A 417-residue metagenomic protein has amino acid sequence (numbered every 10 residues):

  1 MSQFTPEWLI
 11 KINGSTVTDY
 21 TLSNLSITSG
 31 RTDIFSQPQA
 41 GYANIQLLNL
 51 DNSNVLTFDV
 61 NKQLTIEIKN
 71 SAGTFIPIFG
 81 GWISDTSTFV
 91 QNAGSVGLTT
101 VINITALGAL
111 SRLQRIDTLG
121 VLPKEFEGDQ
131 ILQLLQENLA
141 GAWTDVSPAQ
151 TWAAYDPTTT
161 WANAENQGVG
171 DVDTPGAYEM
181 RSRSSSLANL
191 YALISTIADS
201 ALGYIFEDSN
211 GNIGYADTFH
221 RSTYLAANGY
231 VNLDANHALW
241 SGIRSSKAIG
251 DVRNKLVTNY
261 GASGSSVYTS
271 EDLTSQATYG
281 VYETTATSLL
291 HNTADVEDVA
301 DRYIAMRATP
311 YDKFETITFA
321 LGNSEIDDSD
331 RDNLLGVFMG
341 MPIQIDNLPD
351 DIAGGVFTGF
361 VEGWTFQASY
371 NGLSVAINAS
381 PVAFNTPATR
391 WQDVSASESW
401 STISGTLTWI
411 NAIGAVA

Functional and structural regions predicted by a protein language model:
M1-D129, G372: Beta-strand-rich assembly/attachment modules of structural machines
M1-T18, P123-E125, L132, A192-T358 (+2 more regions): Acidic, small/polar-enriched beta strand-loop surface segments
Q46-L48, E67, T105-L107, N259 (+3 more regions): Residue-level recognition of well-ordered beta-strand positions that form the cores of beta-sheet-rich folds across
L48-D51, I66-N70, D85-N92, G141-T144 (+3 more regions): Short regulatory "switch" loops immediately downstream of catalytic or recognition motifs within protein catalytic
N49, S87, L110, A201 (+2 more regions): Generic short alpha-helical hydrophobic face used as a protein-protein interaction/packing hotspot
D59-Q63, S186-L187, F338-P342, D346: Glycine-centered loop/turn motifs
A72-F75, N92-K247: Charged- and aromatic-enriched interaction segments used to assemble and dock large macromolecular complexes
I78-T88, G355-Q367: Short beta-strand-centered aromatic/proline hotspots
